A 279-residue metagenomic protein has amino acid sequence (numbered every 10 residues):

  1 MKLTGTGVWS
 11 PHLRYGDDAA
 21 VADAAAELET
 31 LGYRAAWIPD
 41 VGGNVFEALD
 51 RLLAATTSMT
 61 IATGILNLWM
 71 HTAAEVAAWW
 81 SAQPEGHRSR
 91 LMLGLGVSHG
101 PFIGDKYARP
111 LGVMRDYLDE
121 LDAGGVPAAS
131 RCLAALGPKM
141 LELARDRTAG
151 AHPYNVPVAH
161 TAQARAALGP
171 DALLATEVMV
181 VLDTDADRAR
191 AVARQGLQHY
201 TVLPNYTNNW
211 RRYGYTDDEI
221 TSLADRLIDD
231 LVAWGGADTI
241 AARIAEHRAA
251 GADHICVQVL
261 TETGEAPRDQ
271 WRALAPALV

Functional and structural regions predicted by a protein language model:
M1-V279: Active-site-adjacent structural elements that line small-molecule/cofactor binding pockets in enzymes
